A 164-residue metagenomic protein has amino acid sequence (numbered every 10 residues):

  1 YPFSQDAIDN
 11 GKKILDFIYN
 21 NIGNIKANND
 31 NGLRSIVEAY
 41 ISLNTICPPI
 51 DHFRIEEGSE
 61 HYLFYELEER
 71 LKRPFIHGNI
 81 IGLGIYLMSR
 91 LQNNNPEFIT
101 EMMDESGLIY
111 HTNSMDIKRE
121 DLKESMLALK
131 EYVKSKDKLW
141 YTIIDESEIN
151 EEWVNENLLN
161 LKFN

Functional and structural regions predicted by a protein language model:
Y1-Q5: Extended alpha-helical scaffolds
D6-Y110: Active-site segments that bind and position negatively charged phosphate/pyrophosphate groups
N93-N164: C-terminal charged capping/lid subdomain of soluble metabolic enzymes
